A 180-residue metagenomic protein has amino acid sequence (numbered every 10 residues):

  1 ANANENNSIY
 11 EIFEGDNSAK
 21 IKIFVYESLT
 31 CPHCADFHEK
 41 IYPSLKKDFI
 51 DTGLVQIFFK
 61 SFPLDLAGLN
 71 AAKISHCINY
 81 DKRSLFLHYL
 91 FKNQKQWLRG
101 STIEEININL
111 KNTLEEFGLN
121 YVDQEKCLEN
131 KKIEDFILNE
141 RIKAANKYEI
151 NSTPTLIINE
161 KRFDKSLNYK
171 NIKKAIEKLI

Functional and structural regions predicted by a protein language model:
A1-D65, L69, E115, I133-Y148 (+1 more regions): Extracytoplasmic thiol/disulfide redox context detector
P63-S152, I157-K170, K174-I180: Cysteine-centric redox/oxidoreductase cores and disulfide-bonded domains
